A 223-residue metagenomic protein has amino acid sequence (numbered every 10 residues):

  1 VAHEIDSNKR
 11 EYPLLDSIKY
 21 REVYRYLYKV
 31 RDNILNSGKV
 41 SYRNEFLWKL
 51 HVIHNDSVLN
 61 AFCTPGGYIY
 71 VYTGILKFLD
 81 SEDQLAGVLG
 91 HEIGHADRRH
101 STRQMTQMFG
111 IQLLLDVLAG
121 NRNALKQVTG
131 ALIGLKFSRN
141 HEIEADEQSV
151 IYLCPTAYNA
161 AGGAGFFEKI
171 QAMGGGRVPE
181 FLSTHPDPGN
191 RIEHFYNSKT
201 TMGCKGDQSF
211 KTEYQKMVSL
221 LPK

Functional and structural regions predicted by a protein language model:
V1, D16-R25, H100-Q104, A131-Q148 (+2 more regions): Active-site metal-coordination segments of metallo-dependent hydrolases
V1-I93, D97-F109, T156, T201 (+2 more regions): Peri-catalytic and regulatory segments of divalent metal-dependent proteins
H3, R25-D32, I69, T73 (+8 more regions): Solvent-exposed, polar/charged alpha-helical surfaces in well-ordered, non-transmembrane soluble domains, broadly
N8, V117-N121, I170-G174: A short secondary-structure junction motif
N36-D56, N60, R139-K223: C-terminal capping/extension segments of zinc metalloprotease domains
I69, G130, G175-P179: Surface-exposed aromatic
A86-A96, A119-L135: Catalytic-site beta-strand/loop segments enriched in glycine and acidic/polar residues
S101-G130: Post-HEXXH active-site segment of zinc metalloproteases
